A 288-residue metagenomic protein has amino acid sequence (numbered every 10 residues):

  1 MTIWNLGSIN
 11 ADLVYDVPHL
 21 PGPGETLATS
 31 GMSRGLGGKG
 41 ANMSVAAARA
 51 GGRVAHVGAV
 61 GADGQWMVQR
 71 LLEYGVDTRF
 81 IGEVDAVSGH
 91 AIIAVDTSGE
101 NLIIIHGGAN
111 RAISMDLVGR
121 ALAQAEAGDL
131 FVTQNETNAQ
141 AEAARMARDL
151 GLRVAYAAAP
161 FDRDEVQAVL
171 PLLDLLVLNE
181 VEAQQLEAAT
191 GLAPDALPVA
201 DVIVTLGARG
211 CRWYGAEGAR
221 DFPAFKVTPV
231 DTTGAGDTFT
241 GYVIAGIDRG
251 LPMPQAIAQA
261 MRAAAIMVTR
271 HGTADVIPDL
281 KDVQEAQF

Functional and structural regions predicted by a protein language model:
M1-I9, Q69-E83, I93-R220: Ribokinase/PfkB-type carbohydrate-kinase core domain
M1-P23: Positively charged, low-complexity intrinsically disordered leader regions
T2-I3, P23-H90, A286-F288: Substrate-binding N-lobe of the ribokinase-like
I3, R163, G191-F288: Conserved phosphate-binding/catalytic region of the ribokinase-like
I9, V60, V227: Hydrophobic pocket-lining residues within nucleotide cofactor-binding pockets
L20-T29, N179, F222: Short glycine/proline- and charge-enriched loop/turn segments that cap or connect secondary-structure elements
A41, Q65, A141, G241 (+2 more regions): Residues forming the Rossmann-fold NAD(P)(H) cofactor-binding site
A48-R49, R148, D248: Gly/Ala-rich phosphate-binding loop of Rossmann-like dinucleotide-binding domains, activating on the conserved
